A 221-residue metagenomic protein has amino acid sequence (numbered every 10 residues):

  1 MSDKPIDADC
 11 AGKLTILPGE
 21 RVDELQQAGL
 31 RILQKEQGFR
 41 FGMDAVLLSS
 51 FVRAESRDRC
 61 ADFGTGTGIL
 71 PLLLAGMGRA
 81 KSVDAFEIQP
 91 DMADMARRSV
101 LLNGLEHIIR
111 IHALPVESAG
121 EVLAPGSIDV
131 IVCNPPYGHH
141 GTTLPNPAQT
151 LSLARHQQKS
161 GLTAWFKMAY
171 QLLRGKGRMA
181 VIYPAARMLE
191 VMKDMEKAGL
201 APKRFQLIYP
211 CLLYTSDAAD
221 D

Functional and structural regions predicted by a protein language model:
M1-A11: Short, basic/low-complexity N-terminal boundary segments at the transition from targeting/disordered tails
K13-E55: Class I SAM-dependent transferase core
G29, A80-S82, E106-I108, K176 (+1 more regions): A generic structural signal for alpha->beta connector loops
L33, R110-H112, K203-Q206: General small-molecule cofactor/ligand-binding pocket signal
F51-C133, H139-L144: Conserved SAM/SAH cofactor-binding pocket of Class I
P135-A164: Mobile active-site "lid"/loop adjacent to the S-adenosyl-L-methionine
S160-P210: Conserved Class I SAM-dependent methyltransferase catalytic core
Y214-D220: Conserved small/polar residues in nucleotide/adenosyl-binding loops
